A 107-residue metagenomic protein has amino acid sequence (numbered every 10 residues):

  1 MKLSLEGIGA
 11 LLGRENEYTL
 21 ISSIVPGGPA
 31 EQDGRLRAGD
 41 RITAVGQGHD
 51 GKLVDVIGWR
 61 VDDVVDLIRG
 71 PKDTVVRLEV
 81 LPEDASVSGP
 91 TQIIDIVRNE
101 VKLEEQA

Functional and structural regions predicted by a protein language model:
M1-L3, I68: Short Gly/Pro-enriched turn/cap motifs at secondary-structure boundaries
L3-D50: PDZ/PDZ-like domain segments forming the peptide/carboxylate-binding groove, activating on the N-terminal beta-strands
Q32, G51-A107: C-terminal, low-ordered peptide segments at domain boundaries
